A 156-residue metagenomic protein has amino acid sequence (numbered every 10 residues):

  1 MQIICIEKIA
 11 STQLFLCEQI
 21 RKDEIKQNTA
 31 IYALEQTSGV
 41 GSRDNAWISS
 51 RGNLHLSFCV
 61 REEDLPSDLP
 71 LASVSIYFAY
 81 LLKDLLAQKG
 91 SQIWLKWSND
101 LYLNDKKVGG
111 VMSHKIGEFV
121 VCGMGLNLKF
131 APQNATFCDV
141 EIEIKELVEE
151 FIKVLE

Functional and structural regions predicted by a protein language model:
M1-Q88: N-terminal lobe of the biotin/lipoate ligase/transferase fold
C5, L14, K22, E63-I93 (+1 more regions): Long, positively charged amphipathic alpha-helical accessory segments at protein N-termini or as interdomain linkers
I25-Q27, W97, K106: Short, basic and Ser/Thr-rich N-terminal targeting/leader segments
W47, W94-W97: Tryptophan-centered motif/residue detector
F58-V60, W97, M124: Residue-level recognition of conserved beta-strand positions in structured domain cores
